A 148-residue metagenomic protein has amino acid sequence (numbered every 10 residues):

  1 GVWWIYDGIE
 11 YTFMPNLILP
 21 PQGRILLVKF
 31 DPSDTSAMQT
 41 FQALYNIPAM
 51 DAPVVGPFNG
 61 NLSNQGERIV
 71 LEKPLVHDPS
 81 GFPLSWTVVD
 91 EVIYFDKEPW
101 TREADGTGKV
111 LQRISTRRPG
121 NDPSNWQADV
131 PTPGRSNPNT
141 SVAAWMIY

Functional and structural regions predicted by a protein language model:
G1-T132, N137-Y148: Activation on beta-sandwich/Ig-like modules and their edge loops
